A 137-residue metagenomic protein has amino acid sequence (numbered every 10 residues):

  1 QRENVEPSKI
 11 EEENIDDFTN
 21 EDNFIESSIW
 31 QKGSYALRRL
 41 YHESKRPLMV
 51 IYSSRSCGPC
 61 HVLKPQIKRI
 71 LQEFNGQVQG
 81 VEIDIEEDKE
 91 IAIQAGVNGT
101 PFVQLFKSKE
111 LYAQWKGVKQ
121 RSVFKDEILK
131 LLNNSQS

Functional and structural regions predicted by a protein language model:
Q1-L48, E127-S137: N-terminal leader/targeting and pre-domain segments
K45, S53-S56, G99: Short pre-active-site segment immediately N-terminal to redox-active cysteine/selenocysteine motifs in thiol-based
M49-V50, G80, V103: Hydrophobic beta-strand anchors of alpha/beta hydrolase catalytic cores
C57-C60, V103: The canonical Cys-X-X-Cys-His
P59-F74: Typically the conserved alpha-helix immediately C-terminal to a functionally engaged Cys/Sec in thioredoxin-like
I85-A92: Structural microenvironment flanking redox-active thiols in thiol-disulfide oxidoreductases
Q94-N98: A short glycine-leucine-enriched loop at secondary-structure breakpoints that most characteristically corresponds
G99, Q104-S137: Non-catalytic, surface beta->alpha helical segment in thiol-disulfide oxidoreductase systems
